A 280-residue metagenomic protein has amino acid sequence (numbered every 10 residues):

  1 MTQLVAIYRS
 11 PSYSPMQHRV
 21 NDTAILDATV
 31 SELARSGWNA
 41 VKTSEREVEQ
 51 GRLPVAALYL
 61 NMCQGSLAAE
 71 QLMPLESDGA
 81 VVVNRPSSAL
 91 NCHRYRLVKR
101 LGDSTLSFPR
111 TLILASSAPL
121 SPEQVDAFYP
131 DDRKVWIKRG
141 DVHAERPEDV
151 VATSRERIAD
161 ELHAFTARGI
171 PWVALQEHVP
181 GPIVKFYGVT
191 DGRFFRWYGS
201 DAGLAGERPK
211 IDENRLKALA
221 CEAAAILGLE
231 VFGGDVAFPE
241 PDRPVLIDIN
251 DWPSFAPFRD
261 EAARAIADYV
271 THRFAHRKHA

Functional and structural regions predicted by a protein language model:
T2, I7-R9, S87-V173, P180-G181 (+1 more regions): Active-site nucleotide/adenylate-binding loops and adjacent lid/helix of ATP-dependent enzymes
A6-A115, P119: Conserved N-proximal alpha/beta basic substrate-recognition cap immediately N-terminal to, or forming the N-lobe
L26-V30, A69-M73, V98, V125-D126 (+3 more regions): Short amphipathic alpha-helical segments and helix-helix/interface helices
A56-L60, K138, F186-G188, D242-P257: A short beta-strand motif that forms the metal-chelation/ATP-contact edge of phosphoryl-transfer active sites
Q64-S66, G140-V142, W252: Short glycine-rich anion-binding loops that position phosphate/pyrophosphate groups of nucleotides and phosphorylated
V82, T111, W136-I137, L175 (+3 more regions): Generic preference for hydrophobic
E148-L227: Phosphate-binding site of ATP-dependent enzymes
D201-L246, N250, F258-D260, A265-H279: A long amphipathic alpha-helix within ATP-dependent nucleotide-binding catalytic cores
